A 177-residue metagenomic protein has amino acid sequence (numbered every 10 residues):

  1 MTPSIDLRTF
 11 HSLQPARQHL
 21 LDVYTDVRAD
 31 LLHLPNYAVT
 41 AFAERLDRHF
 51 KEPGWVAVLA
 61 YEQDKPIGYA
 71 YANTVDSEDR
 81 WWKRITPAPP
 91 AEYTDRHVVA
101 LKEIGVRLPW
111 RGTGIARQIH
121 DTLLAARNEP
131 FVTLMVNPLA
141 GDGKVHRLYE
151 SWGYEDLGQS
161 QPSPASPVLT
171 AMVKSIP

Functional and structural regions predicted by a protein language model:
M1-E44, A57-P66: Short amphipathic alpha-helix that is part of the acyltransferase structural core
Y24, Y149, Y154: Conserved active-site tyrosine of GNAT-family acetyltransferases
D47-L59, T74-R80, A100: A short helix-loop-beta-strand connector motif used in the catalytic cores of GNAT acetyltransferases and, in some
K65-G68, K144: Glycine-rich acetyl-CoA-binding "A-motif" of GNAT/NAT acetyltransferases
Y71-E103, P162-P164: Conserved acyl-donor/pantetheine-binding loop and adjacent beta-alpha core of acyl/acetyltransferases and related
A100-L108, G112-A125, R147-S151: Conserved acetyl-CoA-binding loop-helix of GNAT-fold acetyltransferases
A125-L139: Conserved GNAT acetyl-CoA-binding A-motif
V136-D142, G158-P177: C-terminal "cap" of GNAT-fold acetyltransferases
